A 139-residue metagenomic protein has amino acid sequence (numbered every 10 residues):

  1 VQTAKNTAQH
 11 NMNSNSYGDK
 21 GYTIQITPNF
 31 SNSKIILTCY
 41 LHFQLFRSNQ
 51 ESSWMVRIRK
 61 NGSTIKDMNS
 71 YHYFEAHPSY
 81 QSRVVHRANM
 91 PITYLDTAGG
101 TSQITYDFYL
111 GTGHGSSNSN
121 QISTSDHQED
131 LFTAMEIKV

Functional and structural regions predicted by a protein language model:
K5-M12, S16, T27-V139: Terminal beta-strand-rich extracellular "head" domains that mediate receptor/glycan or other ligand binding
G18-K20: Short, solvent-exposed loop/turn segments enriched in Ser/Thr/Gly
Y22-I26: Extended, low-complexity regulatory regions
